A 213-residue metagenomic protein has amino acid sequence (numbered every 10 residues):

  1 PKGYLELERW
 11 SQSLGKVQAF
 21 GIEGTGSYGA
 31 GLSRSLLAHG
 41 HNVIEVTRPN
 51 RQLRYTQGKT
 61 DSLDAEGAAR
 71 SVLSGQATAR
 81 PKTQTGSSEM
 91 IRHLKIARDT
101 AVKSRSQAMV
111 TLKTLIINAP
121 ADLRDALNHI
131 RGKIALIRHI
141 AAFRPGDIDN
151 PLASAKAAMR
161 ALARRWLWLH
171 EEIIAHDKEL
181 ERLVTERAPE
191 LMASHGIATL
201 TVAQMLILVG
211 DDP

Functional and structural regions predicted by a protein language model:
P1-P213: A detector of single, family-specific signature residues that are central to catalytic or substrate-handling motifs
